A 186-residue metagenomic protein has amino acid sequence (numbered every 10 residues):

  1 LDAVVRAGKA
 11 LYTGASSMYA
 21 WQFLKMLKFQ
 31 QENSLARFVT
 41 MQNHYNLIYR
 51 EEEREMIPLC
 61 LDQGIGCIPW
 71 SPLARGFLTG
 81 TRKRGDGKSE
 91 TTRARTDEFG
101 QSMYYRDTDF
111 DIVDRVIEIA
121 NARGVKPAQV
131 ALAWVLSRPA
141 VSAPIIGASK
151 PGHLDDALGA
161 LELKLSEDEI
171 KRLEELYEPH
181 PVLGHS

Functional and structural regions predicted by a protein language model:
L1-E175: Beta/alpha (TIM)-barrel catalytic core signal, keyed to glycine-rich beta->alpha loops juxtaposed to Asp/Glu that bind
L176-H180: A common structural junction motif
L183: Substrate/cofactor-recognition hotspot
